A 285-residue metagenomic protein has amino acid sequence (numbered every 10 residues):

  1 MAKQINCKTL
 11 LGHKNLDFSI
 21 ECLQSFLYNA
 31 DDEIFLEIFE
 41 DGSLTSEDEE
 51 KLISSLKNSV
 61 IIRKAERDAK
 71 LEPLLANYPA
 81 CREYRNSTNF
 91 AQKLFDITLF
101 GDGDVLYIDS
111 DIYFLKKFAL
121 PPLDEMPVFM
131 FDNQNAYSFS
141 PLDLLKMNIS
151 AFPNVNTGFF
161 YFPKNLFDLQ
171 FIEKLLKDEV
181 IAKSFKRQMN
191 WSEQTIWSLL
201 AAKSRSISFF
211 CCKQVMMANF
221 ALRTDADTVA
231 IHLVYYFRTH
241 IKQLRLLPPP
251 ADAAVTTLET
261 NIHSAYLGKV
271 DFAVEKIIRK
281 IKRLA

Functional and structural regions predicted by a protein language model:
M1-Q24: N-proximal low-complexity "stem/linker" segments adjacent to membrane-targeting elements
S25-E33: Short, acidic, metal-binding catalytic loop of nucleotide-sugar glycosyltransferases
D48-F100: Active-site-proximal specificity loops/subdomain of glycosyltransferases
V105: Short aromatic/hydrophobic "clamp" motif used to bind/position activated sugar donors
D109-Y113: The conserved acidic donor/metal-binding loop of glycosyltransferases
F114-K146: Conserved donor-nucleotide/metal-binding helix-loop-beta segment in metal-dependent transferases, i.e., the alpha-helix
N154-R238: Catalytic core and acceptor-binding pocket of nucleotide-sugar-dependent glycosyltransferases
R223-A285: Long, low-complexity C-terminal extensions of enzymes
